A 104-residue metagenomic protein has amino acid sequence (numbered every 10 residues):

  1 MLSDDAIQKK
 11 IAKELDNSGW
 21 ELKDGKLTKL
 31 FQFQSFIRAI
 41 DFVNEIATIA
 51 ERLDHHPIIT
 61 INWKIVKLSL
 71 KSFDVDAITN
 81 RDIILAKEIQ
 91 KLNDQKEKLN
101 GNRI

Functional and structural regions predicted by a protein language model:
M1-L27, Q34-I37, N44-I65, S69-I104: Long, contiguous binding/interaction regions
